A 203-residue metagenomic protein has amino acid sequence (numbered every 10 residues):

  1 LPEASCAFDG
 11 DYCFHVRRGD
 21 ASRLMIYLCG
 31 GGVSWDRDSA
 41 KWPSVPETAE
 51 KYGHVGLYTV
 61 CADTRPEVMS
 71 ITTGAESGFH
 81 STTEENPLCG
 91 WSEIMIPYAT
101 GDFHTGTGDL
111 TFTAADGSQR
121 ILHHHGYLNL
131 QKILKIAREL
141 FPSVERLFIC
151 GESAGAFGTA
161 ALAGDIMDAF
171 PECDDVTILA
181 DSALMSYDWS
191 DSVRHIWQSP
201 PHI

Functional and structural regions predicted by a protein language model:
P2, G10-D11: GGW-centered surface loops in extracellular recognition modules
P2-E3, D109-L110, R120-F148, A163-I203: Surface cap/lid and interfacial helix-loop subdomains adjacent to catalytic sites that gate substrate access
S5-A7, R17-L140: Active-site machinery of serine-nucleophile hydrolases
L24-L28, S92-P97, H104, R146-C150 (+3 more regions): Structural recognition of the beta-strand scaffold that forms the well-ordered cores of secreted hydrolase catalytic
E152-G164: Glycine-rich nucleophile elbow surrounding the catalytic serine of serine-hydrolase chemistry
